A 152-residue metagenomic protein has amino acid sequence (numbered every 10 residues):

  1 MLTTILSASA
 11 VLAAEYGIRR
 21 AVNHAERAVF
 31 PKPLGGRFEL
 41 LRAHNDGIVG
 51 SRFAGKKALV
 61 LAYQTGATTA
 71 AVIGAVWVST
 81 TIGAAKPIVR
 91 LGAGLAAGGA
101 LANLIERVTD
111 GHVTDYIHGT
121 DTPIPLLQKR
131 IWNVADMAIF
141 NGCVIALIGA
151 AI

Functional and structural regions predicted by a protein language model:
M1-I152: Alpha-helical transmembrane bundles and membrane-interface segments of multipass inner-membrane proteins
